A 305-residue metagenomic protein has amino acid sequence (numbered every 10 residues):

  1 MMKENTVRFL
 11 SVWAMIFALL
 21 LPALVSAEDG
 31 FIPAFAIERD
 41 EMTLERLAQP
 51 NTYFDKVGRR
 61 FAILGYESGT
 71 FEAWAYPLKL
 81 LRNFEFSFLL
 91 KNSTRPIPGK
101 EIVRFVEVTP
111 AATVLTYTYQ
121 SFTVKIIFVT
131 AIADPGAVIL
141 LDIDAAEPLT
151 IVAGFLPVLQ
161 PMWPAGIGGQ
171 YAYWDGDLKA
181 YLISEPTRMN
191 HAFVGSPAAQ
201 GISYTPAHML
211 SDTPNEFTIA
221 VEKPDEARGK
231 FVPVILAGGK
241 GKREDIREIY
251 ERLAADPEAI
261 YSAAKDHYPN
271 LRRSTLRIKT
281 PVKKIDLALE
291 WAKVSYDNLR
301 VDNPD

Functional and structural regions predicted by a protein language model:
M1-R8: N-terminal secretory signal peptides that target proteins for export/translocation
S11-P22: Bacterial N-terminal signal peptides
S26-L287: Terminal accessory carbohydrate-recognition/targeting modules of carbohydrate-active enzymes
A292: Conserved hydrophobic/aromatic pocket- or pore-lining residues that grip, position, or stack substrates in active sites
L299-D305: Glycine- and aromatic-rich loop/turn segments at beta-sheet edges
